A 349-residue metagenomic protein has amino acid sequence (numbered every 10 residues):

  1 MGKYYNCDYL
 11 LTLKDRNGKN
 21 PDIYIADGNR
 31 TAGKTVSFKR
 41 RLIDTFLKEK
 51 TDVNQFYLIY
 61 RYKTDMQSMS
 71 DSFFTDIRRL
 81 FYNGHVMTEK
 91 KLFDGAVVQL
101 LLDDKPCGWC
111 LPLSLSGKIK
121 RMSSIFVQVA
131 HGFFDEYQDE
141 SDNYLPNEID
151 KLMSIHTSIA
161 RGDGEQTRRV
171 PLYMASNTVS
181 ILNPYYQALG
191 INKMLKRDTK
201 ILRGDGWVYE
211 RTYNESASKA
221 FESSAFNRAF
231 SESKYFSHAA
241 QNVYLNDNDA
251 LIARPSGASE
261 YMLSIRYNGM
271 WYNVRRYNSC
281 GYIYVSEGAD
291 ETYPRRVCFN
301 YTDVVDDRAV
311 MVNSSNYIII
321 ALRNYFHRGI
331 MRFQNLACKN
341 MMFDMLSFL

Functional and structural regions predicted by a protein language model:
G2-L349: Phosphate/NTP-binding elements of NTP-utilizing enzymes
